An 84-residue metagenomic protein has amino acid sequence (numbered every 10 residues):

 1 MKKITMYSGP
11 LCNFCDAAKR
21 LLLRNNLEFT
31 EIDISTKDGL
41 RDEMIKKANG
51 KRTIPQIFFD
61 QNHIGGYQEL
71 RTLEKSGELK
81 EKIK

Functional and structural regions predicted by a protein language model:
M1-E28: Local sequence-structure signature of Cys/Sec-based thiol-disulfide redox active-site neighborhoods
M1-K3, S8, K46, E74-S76 (+1 more regions): C-terminal alpha-helical interaction module
N13, G39, R52, G65: Short alpha-helical
R20, S35-T36, R71-T72: Mobile acidic interaction elements
I34-G50: Thioredoxin-like thiol-disulfide oxidoreductase module
N49-F58, Q68: Structural micro-motif
F59-K84: Non-catalytic, surface beta->alpha helical segment in thiol-disulfide oxidoreductase systems
